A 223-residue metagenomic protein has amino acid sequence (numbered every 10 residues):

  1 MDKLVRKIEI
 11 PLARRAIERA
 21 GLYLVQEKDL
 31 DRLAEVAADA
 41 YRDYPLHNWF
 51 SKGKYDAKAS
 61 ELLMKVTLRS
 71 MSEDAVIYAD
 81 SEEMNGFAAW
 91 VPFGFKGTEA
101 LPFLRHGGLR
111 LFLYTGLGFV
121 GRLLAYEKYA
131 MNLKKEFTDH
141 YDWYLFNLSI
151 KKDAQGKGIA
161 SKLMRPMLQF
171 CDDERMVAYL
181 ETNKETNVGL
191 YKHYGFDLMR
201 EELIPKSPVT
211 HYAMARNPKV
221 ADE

Functional and structural regions predicted by a protein language model:
G21-E35: A short beta-loop-alpha structural element at the N-terminal edge of CoA-dependent acyl/N-acetyltransferase catalytic
K54-V76: Active-site rim helix/loop that mediates acceptor-substrate recognition in acyltransferases
E73-W90: Conserved beta-hairpin
F87-S149, P205-K206: Conserved acyl-donor/pantetheine-binding loop and adjacent beta-alpha core of acyl/acetyltransferases and related
Y141-W143, F170-N183: Conserved GNAT acetyl-CoA-binding A-motif
I150, G156-Q169: Conserved acetyl-CoA-binding loop-helix of GNAT-fold acetyltransferases
S161, D173-R175, K184-E201: Conserved active-site alpha-helix within GNAT-family acetyltransferase domains
M176, L180-E185, I204-E223: C-terminal "cap" of GNAT-fold acetyltransferases
